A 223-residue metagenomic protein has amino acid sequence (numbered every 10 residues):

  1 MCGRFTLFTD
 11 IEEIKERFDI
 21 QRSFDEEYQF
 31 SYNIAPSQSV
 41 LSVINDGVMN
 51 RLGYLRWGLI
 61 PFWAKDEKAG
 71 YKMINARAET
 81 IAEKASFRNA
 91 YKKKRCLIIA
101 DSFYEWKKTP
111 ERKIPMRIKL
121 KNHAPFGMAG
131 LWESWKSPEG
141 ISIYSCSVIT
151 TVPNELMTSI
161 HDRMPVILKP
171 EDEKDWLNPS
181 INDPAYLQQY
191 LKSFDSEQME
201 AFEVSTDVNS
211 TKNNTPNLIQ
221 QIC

Functional and structural regions predicted by a protein language model:
M1-C223: Short linear sequence motif anchored by a di-proline
